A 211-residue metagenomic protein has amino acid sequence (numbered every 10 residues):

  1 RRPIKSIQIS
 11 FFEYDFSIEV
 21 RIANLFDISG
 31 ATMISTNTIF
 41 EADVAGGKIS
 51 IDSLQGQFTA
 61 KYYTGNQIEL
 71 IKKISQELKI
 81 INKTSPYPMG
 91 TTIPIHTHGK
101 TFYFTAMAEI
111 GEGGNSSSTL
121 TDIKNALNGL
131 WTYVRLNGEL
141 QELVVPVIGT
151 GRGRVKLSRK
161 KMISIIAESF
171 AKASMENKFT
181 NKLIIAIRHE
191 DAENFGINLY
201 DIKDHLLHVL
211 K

Functional and structural regions predicted by a protein language model:
R1-K211: Macrodomain-like recognition of ADP-ribose-binding/processing modules
